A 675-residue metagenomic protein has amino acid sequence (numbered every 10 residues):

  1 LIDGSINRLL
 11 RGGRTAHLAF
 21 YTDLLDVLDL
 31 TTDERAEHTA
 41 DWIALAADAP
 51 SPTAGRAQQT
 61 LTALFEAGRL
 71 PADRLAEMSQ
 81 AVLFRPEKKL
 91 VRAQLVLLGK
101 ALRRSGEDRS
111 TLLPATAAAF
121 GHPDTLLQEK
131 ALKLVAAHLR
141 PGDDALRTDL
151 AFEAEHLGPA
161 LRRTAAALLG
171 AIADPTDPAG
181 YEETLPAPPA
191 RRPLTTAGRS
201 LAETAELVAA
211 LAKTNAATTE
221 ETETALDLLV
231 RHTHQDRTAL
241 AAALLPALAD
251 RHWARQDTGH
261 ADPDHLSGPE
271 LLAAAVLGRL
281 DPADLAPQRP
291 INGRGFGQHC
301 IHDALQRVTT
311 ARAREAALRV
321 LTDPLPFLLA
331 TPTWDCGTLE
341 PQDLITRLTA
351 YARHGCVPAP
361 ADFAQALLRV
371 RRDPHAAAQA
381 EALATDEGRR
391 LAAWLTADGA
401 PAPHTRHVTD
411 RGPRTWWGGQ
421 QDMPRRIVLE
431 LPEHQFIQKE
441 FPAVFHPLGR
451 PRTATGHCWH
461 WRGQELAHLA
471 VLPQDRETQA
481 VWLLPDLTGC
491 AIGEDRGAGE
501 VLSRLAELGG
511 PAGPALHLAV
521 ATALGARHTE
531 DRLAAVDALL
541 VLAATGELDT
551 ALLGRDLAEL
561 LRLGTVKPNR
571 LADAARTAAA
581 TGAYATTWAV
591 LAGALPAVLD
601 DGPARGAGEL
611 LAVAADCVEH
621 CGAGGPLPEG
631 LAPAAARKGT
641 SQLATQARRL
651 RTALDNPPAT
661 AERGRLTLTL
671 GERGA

Functional and structural regions predicted by a protein language model:
L1-M78, V82, L90-R92, V96-P114 (+2 more regions): Alpha-helical structural signal with a strong bias for long, charge-/Ser/Thr/Gly-rich, low-complexity C-terminal tracts
P123: Catalytic cores of large soluble enzymes that bind and process phosphate-bearing ligands
K133: DNA-binding alpha-helical recognition surfaces that contact promoter or target DNA
